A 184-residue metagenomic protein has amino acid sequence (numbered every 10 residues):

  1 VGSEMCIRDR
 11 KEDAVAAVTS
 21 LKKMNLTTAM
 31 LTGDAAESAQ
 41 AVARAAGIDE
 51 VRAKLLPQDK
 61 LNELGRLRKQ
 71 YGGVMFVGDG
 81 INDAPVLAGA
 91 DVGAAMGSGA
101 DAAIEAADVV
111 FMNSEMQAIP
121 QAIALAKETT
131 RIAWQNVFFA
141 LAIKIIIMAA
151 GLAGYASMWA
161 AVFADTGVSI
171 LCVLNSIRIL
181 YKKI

Functional and structural regions predicted by a protein language model:
S3, I7-Q135, I143: Conserved ATP-binding TGD loop and adjacent catalytic N/P-domain core of P-type ATPases
L26, A107, M112-I184: Membrane-embedded transport module
